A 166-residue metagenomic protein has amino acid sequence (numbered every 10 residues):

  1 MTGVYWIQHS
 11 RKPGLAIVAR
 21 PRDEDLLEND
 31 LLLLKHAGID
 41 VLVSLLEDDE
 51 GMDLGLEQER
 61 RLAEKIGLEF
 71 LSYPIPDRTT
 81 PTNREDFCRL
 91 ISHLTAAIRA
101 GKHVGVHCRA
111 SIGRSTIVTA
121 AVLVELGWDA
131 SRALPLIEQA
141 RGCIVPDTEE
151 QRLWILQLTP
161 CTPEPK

Functional and structural regions predicted by a protein language model:
M1-S10: Short beta-strand/loop segment at the start of cytosolic alpha/beta domains
M1-T2, L27-D30, G113: Short low-complexity stretches enriched in small and charged residues
R11-H103, L126, A130-W154: Cysteine-based protein phosphatase catalytic domain of the PTP/DSP
G101-A120: A phosphate-binding catalytic loop at a beta-strand-loop-alpha-helix junction that coordinates phosphoryl groups
A120-L126: Walker A/P-loop NTP-binding motif
P160-K166: C-terminal domain-closing interface element
